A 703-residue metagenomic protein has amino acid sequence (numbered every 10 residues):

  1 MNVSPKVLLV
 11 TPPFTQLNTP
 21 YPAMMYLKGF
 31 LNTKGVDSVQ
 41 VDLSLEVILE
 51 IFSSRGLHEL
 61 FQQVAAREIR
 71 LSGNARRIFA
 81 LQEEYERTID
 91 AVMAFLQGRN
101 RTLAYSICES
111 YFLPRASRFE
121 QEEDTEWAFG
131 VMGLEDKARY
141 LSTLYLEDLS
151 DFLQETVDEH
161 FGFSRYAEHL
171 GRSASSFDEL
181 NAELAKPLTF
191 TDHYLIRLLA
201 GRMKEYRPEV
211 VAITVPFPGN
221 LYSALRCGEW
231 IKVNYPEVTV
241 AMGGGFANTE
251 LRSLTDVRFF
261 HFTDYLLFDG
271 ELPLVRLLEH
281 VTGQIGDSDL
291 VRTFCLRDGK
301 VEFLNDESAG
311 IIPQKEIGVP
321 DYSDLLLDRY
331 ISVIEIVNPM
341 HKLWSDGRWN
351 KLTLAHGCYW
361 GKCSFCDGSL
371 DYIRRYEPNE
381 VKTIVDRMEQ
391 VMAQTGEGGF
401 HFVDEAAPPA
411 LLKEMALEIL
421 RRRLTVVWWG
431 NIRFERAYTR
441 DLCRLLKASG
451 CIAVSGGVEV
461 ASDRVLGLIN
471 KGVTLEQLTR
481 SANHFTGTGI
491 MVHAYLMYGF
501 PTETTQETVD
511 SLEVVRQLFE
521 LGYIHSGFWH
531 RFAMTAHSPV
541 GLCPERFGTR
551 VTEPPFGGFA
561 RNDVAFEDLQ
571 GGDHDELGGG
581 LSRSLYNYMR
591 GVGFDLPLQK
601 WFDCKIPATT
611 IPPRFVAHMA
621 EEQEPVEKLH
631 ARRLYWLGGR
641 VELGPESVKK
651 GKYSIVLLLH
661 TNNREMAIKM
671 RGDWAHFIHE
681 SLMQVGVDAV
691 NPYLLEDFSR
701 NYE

Functional and structural regions predicted by a protein language model:
N2-P12, N32-T33, V47-R165, L184 (+1 more regions): Radical SAM enzyme core and accessory elements
P5-T15, A23, L43-L45, F52 (+3 more regions): A structural motif corresponding to the C-terminal lobe/cap of the Radical SAM core domain
K6, E209-A212, G399: Structural motif
F14-L17, P22-A23, L27-G56, R67 (+5 more regions): Glycine-rich beta-alpha loop elements in corrinoid/cobalamin-binding modules across cobalamin-dependent enzymes
T15-N18, V47-I48, P218-Y222, N248-E250 (+12 more regions): Flexible loop/turn segments at secondary-structure boundaries
L57-R77, Y265, E545-R561: Acidic, Ser/Thr-rich peripheral helices and adjacent loops at domain boundaries
H193-G201, L251-T255, V381-Q390, Y438-L445 (+1 more regions): Short, acidic/polar
P320-M491: Radical SAM [4Fe-4S] cluster-binding motif and immediate context
